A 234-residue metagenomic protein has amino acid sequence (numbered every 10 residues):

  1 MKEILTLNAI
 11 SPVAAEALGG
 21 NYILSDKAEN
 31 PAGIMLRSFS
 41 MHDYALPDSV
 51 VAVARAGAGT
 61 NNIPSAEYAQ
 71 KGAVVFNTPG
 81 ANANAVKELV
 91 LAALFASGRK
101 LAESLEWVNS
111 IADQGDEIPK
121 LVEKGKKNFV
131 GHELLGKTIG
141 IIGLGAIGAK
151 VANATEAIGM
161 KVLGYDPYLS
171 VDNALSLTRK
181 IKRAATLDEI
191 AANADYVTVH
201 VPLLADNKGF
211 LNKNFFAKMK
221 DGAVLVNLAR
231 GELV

Functional and structural regions predicted by a protein language model:
M1-T78, N212: An N-terminal-biased, well-structured beta-alpha scaffold segment characteristic of Rossmann-like dinucleotide-binding
K2-L5, I23-S25, A83, L94 (+2 more regions): Structural/interface elements that position substrates and couple domains in central-metabolism enzymes
E16-I23, I34-R37, D116-G125, L177-A184 (+2 more regions): Short gly/ser/thr-rich secondary-structure transition/capping motifs
F39-Y44, L163, P167-V234: Rossmann-like adenosine-cofactor binding region
P79-T138: Phosphate-binding beta-alpha-beta segment of Rossmann-like dinucleotide-binding domains, i.e., the NAD(P)
L144-G145: Glycine-rich Rossmann-fold phosphate-binding loop(s) that bind the pyrophosphate of adenine dinucleotide cofactors
G148-A149: N-terminal Rossmann-fold NAD(P) dinucleotide-binding loop
A157-K161: Conserved S-adenosyl-L-methionine
